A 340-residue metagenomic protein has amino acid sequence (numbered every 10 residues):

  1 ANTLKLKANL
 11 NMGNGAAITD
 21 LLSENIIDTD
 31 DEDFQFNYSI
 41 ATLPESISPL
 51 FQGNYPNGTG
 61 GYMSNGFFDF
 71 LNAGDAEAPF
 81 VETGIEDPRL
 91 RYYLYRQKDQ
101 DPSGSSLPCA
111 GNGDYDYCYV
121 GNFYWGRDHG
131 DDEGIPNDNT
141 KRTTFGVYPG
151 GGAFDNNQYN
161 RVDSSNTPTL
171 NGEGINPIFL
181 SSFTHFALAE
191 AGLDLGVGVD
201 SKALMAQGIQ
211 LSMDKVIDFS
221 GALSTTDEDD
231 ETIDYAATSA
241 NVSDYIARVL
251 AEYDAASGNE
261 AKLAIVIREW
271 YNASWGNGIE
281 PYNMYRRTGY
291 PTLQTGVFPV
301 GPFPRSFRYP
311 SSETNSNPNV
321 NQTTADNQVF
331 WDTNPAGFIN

Functional and structural regions predicted by a protein language model:
A1-S220, N259-A261, E269: Structured, solvent-exposed acidic/aromatic patches
Q210-N340: C-terminal functional modules
